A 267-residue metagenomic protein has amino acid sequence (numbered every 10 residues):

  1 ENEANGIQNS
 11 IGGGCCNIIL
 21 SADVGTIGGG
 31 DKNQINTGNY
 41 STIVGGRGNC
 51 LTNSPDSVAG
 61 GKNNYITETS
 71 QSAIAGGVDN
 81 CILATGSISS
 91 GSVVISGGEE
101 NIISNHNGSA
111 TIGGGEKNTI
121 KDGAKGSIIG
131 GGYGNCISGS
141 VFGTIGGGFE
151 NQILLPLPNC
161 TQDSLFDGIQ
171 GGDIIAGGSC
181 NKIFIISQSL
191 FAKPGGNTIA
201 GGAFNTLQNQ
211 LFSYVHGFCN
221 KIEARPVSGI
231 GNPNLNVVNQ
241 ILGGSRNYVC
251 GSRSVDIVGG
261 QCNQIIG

Functional and structural regions predicted by a protein language model:
E1-G267: Periodic small-residue-enriched repeat registers in elongated scaffold domains
